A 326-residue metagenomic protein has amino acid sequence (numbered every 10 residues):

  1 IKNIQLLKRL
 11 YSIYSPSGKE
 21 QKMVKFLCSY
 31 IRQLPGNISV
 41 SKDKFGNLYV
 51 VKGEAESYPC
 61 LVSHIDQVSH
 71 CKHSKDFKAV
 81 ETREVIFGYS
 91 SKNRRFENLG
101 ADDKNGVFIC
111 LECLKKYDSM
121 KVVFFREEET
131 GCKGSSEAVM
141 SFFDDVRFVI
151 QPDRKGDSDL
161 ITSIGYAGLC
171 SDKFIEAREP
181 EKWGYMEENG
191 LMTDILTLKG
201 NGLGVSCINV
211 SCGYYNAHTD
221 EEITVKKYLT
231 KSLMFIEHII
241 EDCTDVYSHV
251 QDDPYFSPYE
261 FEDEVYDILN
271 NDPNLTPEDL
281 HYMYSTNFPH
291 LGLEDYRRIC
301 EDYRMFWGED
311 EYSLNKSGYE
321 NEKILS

Functional and structural regions predicted by a protein language model:
K2, R32-N37, G53-Y58, C113-K121 (+3 more regions): Short glycine/proline-enriched coil/turn segments at helix->beta-strand junctions
L6-S57: A non-catalytic alpha/beta surface segment that caps or lines the substrate-entry region of metallo-dependent hydrolase
S39-S41, K182-E188, C243-P254: Flexible, glycine/charged-enriched surface loops at secondary-structure junctions
A55-S119, E129: Active-site metal-coordination/substrate-binding segment of hydrolases, especially metallo-dependent peptidases
R94-K173, W183, E187, D194-I195: Acidic/histidine-rich catalytic neighborhood of metal-dependent amide-processing enzymes
M186-K231: Zn-dependent metallopeptidase/amidohydrolase metal-coordination segment
N216-L275, Y282, M305, Y319 (+1 more regions): His/Asp/Glu-rich mid-to-C-terminal helical/loop segments that flank catalytic regions of hydrolases
L275-K316: Acidic, low-complexity, intrinsically disordered interaction modules
